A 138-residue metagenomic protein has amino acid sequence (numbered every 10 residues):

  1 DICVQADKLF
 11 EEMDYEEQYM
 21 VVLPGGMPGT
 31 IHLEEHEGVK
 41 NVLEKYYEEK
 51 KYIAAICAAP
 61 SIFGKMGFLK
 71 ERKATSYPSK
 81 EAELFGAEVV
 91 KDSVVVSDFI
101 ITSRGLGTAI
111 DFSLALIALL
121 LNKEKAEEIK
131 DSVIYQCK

Functional and structural regions predicted by a protein language model:
D1-K51, S61-K65, K70-E71, E83-K91 (+1 more regions): Extended, subdomain-level signal for the structured scaffold at the beginning of enzyme domains
I53-C57, R72-Y77: Short, hydrophobic beta-strand segments that form beta-sheet elements in well-ordered domains
S79-E81: Short glycine-rich, acidic/polar surface loops and turns
